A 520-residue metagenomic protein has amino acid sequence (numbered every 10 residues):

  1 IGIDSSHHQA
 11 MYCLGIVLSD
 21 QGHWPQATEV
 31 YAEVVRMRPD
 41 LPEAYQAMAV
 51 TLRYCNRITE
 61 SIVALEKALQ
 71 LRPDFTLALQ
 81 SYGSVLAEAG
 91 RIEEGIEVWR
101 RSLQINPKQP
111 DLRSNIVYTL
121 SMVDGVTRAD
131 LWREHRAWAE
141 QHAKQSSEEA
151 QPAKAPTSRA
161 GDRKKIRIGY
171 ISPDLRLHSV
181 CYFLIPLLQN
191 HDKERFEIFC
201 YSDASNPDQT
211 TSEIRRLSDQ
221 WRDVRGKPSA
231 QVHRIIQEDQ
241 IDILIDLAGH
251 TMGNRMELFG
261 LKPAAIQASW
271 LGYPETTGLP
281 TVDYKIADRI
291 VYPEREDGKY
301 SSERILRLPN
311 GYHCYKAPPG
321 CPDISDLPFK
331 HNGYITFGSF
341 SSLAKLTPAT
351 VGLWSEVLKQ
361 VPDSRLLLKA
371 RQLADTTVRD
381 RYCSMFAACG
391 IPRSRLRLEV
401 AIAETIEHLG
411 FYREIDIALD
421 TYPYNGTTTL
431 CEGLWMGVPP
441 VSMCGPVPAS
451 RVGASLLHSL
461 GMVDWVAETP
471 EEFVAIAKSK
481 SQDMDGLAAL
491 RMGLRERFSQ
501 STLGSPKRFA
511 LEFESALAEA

Functional and structural regions predicted by a protein language model:
I1-Y334, G352, D380-R393, I402-I417 (+4 more regions): Alpha-helical solenoid repeat scaffolds of the TPR/TPR-like class and their adjacent stem/linker regions that mediate
I171, F340-S341, K369, E399: Short hydrophobic "strand-cap" motifs at the C-terminus of beta-strands
R195-E197, S355-S384: A conserved nucleotide-sugar
G338-A349: Substrate-binding clefts and catalytic carboxylate motifs of secreted carbohydrate-active enzymes
L373-A374, L396-E399, T405: Ligand/substrate-recognition segments at binding pockets and active sites
T421-P423: A short structural motif in glycosyltransferase catalytic domains
G433-W435, H458: Short alpha-helix at the nucleotide-sugar/activated-sugar donor binding site of glycosyltransferases and closely
S450-G461: Short acidic/histidine- and often glycine-rich active-site loop of Leloir-type glycosyltransferases that engages
